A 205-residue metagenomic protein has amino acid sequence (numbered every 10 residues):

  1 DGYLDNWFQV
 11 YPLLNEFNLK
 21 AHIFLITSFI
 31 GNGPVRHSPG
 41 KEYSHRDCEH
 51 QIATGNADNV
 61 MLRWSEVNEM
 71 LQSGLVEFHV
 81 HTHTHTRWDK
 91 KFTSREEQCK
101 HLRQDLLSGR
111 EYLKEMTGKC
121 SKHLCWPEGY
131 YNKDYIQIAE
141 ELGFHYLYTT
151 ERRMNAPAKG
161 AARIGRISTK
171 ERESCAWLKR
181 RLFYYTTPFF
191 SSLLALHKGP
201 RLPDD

Functional and structural regions predicted by a protein language model:
G2-Y11: Extended catalytic core of nucleotide-activated donor transferases of GT-like folds
L4, D89-K90, S94-D205: C-terminal active-site subregion of NodB/CE4 polysaccharide deacetylases
L4, N15-Y130, I164: Metal-dependent polysaccharide deacetylase catalytic core of the NodB/CE4 family, i.e., the active-site-bearing domain
F8, P34-R36, Y135-Q137: A short acidic (Asp/Glu
P12, N68, I136-Q137: Alpha-helical segments flanking ligand/cofactor-binding loops in enzyme cores
P12-E16, E141-L142: Glycine-rich, phosphate-binding/catalytic loops in enzymes
